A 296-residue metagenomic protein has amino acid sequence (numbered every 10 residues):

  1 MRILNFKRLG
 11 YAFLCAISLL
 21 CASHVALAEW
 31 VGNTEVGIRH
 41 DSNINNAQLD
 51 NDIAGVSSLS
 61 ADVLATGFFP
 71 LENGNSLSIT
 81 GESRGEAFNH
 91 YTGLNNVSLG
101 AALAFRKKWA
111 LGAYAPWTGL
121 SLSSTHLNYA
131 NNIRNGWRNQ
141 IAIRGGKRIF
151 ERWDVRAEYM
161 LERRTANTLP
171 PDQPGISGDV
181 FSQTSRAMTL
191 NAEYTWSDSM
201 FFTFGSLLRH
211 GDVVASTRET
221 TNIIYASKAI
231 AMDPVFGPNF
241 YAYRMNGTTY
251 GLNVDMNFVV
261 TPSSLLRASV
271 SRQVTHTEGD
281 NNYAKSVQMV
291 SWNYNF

Functional and structural regions predicted by a protein language model:
A28-F69: Short glycine/proline- and aromatic-enriched beta-strand/turn motifs that initiate or cap beta-hairpins
V36-I44, F69, S83-N89, K107 (+6 more regions): Transmembrane beta-strands of outer-membrane beta-barrel pores
N51-L59, Y91-G100, N132-R138, I176-S185 (+2 more regions): Replace "Gram-negative outer membrane beta-barrel proteins" with "bacterial and organellar outer membrane beta-barrel
S60-L64, S98-A104, Q140-A142, A187-E193 (+2 more regions): Membrane-embedded beta-strand positions in outer-membrane beta-barrel channels/transporters
A65-F69, L103-W109, G145-K147, E151-W153 (+4 more regions): Residue-level signature of outer-membrane beta-barrel architecture
E72-L77, A110-T118, E151-A157, D198-F204 (+2 more regions): Repeated loop/turn-to-beta-strand initiation elements of outer-membrane beta-barrel proteins
A142-V235: Detector for outer-membrane/organellar transmembrane beta-barrel domains, recognizing the amphipathic beta-strand
F258-V259, A284-F296: Outer-membrane beta-barrel "beta-signal"
